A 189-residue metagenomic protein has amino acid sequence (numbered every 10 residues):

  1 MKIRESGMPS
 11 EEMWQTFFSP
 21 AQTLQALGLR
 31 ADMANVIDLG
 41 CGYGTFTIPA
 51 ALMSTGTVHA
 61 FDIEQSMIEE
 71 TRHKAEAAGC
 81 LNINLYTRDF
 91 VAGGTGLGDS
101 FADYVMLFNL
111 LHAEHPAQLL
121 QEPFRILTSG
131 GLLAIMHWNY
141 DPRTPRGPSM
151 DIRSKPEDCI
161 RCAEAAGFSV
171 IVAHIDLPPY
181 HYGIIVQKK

Functional and structural regions predicted by a protein language model:
M1-F18: Class I SAM-dependent methyltransferase Rossmann-like catalytic core, especially the SAM/SAH-binding loop
Q15-A34: Conserved alpha-helix/loop element of class I SAM-dependent methyltransferases that forms part of the SAM/SAH-binding
I37, Y43-G93: Class I SAM-dependent methyltransferase SAM/SAH-binding core
T95-Y104: A short acidic, Gly/Pro-enriched loop at the edge of an enzyme's catalytic core that lines a small-molecule cofactor
D103-P116: A short SAM/SAH-binding and catalytic strip from SAM-dependent methyltransferases
Q118-L132: A short glycine-rich, Lys/Arg-flanked "PGG" loop and its adjoining helix->strand segment in the class I
A134-D158: Conserved class I S-adenosyl-L-methionine
I175-K189: Core SAM-dependent methyltransferase catalytic element
